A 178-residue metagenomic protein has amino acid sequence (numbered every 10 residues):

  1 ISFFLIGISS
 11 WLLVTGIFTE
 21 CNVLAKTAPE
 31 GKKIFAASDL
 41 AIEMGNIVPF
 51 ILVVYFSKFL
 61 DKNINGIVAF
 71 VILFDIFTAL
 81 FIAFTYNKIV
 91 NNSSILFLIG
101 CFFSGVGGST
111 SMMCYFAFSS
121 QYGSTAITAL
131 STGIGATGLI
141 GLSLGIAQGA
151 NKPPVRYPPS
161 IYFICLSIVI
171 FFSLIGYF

Functional and structural regions predicted by a protein language model:
I1-K26, F102-F103: Pair of pore-lining "gating" transmembrane helices in MFS-fold secondary transporters
S2-F4, I72-T78, I82, V90-S111: Hydrophobic core of transmembrane alpha-helices in multi-pass small-molecule transporters, especially MFS/SLC-type
I8, L12, M44, V106 (+2 more regions): Hydrophobic/aromatic residues within the transmembrane alpha-helices of Major Facilitator Superfamily
G16-L24, S104-Y122, I127-T128: Intracellular juxtamembrane helix-capping segments at the cytosolic ends of symmetry-related transmembrane helices
F18, N22-A36, F56-K62, F84-I95 (+1 more regions): Extracellular/lumenal inter-transmembrane loop segments of multi-pass membrane transporters
P29-E43, T128-A129: Loop-to-transmembrane helix entry
A37-S57, L73, F77, L139: Central cavity-lining transmembrane alpha-helices of secondary-active solute carriers, predominantly the Major
L73, P159-F178: Symmetry-related core transmembrane helices of the 12-TM Major Facilitator Superfamily/SLC fold
